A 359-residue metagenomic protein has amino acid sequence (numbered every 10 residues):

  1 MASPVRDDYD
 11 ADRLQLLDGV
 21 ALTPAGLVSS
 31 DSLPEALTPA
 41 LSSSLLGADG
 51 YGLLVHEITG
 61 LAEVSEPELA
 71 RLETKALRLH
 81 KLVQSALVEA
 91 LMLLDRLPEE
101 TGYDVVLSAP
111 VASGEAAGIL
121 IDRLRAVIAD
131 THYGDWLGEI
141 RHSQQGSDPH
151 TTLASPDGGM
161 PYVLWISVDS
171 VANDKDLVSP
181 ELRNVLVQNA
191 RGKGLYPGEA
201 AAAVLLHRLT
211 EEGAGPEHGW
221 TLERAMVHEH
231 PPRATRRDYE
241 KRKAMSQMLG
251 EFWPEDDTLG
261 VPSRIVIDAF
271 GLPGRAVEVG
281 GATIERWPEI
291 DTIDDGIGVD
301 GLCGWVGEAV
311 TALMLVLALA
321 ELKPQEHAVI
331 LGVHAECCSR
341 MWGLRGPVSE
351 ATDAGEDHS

Functional and structural regions predicted by a protein language model:
M1-Y162, S167-A172, V178-S359: Conserved "HGTGT" condensation-loop signature of ketosynthase/thiolase-family condensing enzymes that catalyze
